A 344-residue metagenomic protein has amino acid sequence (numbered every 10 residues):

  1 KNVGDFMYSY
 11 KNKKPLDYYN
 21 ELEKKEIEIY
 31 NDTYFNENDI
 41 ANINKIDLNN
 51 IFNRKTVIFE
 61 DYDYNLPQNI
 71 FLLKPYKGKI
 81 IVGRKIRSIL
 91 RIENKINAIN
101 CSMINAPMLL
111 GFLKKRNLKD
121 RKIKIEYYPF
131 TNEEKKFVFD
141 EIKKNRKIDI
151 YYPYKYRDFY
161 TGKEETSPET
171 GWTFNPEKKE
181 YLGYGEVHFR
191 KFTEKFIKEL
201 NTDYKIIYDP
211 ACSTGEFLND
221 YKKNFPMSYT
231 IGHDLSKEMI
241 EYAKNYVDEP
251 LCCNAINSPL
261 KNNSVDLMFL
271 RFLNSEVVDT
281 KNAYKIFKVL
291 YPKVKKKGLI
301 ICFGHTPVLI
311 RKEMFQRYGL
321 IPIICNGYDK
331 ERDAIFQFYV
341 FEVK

Functional and structural regions predicted by a protein language model:
N2-D47, F52-D61, N65-T161: N-terminal auxiliary segments of SAM/dcSAM-dependent transferases
I148-F196: Class I SAM-dependent methyltransferase Rossmann-like catalytic core, especially the SAM/SAH-binding loop
D203-S213: Conserved class I S-adenosyl-L-methionine
T214-N257: Class I SAM-dependent methyltransferase SAM/SAH-binding core
I256-M268: A short acidic, Gly/Pro-enriched loop at the edge of an enzyme's catalytic core that lines a small-molecule cofactor
L267-K281: A short SAM/SAH-binding and catalytic strip from SAM-dependent methyltransferases
A283-K296: A short glycine-rich, Lys/Arg-flanked "PGG" loop and its adjoining helix->strand segment in the class I
K297-G304: Conserved beta-strand signature within the Rossmann-like core of class I S-adenosyl-L-methionine
